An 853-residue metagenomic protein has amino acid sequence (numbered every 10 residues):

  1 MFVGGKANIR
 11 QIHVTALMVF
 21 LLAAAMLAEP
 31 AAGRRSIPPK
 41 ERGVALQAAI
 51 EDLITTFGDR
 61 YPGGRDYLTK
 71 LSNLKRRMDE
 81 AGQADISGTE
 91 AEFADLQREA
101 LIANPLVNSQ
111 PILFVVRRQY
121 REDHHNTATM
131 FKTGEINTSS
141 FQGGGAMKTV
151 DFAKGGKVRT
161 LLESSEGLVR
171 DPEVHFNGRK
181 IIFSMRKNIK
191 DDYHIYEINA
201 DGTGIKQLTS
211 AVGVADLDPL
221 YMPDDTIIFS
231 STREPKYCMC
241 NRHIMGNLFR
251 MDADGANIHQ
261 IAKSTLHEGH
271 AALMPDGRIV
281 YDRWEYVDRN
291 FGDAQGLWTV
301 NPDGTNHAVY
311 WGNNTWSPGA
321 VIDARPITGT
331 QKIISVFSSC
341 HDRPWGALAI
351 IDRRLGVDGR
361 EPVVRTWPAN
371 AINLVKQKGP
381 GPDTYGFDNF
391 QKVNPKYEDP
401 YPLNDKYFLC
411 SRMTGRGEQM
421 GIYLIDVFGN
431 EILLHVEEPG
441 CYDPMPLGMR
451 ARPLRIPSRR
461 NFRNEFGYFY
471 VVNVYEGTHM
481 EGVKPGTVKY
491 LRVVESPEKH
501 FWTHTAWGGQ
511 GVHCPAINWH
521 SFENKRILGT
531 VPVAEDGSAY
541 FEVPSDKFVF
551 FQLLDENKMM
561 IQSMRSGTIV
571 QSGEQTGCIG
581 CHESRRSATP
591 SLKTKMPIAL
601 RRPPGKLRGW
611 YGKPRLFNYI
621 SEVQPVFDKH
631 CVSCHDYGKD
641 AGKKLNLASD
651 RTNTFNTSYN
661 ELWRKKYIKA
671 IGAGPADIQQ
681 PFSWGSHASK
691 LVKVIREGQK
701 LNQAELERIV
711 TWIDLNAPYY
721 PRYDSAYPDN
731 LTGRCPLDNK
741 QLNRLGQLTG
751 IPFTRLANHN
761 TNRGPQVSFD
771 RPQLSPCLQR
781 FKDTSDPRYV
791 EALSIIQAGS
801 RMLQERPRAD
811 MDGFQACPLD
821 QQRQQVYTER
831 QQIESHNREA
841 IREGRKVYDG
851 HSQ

Functional and structural regions predicted by a protein language model:
E29-D52, D66-D95, N108-S109, Q142 (+7 more regions): Aromatic- and Gly/Pro-enriched helix-to-coil junctions and flexible linker segments
F114-V115, R121, K180-S184, I227-S231 (+3 more regions): Residue position within the beta-strands of beta-propeller blades
R118, K187, R233, E285 (+4 more regions): Residue-level signature of beta-propeller blades and closely related beta-rich strand-turn architectures in secreted
Y120-S165, K187-I189, A200: Beta-propeller domains
G144-A146, K190-Y196, Y237-N247, R289-W298 (+2 more regions): Structural motif
K154-L168, N199-A215, D252-L266, N301-A320 (+3 more regions): Multi-bladed beta-propeller domains
E166-F176, K180-I181, G213-I227, T265-V280 (+3 more regions): Conserved beta-propeller blade repeats
D282, I327-Y423: Loop/turn-rich, solvent-exposed surfaces of beta-rich toroidal or solenoidal domains
